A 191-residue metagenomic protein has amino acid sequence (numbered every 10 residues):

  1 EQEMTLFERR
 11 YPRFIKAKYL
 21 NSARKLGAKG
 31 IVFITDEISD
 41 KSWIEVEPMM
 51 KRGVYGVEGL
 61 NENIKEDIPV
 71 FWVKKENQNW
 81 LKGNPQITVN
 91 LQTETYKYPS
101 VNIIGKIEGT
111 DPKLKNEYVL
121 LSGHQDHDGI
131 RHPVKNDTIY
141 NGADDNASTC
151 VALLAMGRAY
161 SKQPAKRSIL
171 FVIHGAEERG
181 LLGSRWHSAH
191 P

Functional and structural regions predicted by a protein language model:
E1-L60: Extracellular/luminal Protease-associated
Q2-L6, K41-V46, K115-Y118, I130-K135 (+1 more regions): Short, solvent-exposed loop/turn and secondary-structure capping segments
R13-N21, K25-L26, N90, V101-I107 (+1 more regions): Short alpha-helical segments and helix-capping/turn motifs at coil-helix boundaries
I15, P99-N102, G129, K135-P191: Acidic/histidine-rich catalytic neighborhood of metal-dependent amide-processing enzymes
R24-K29, F33-D36, G83, A155-A165 (+1 more regions): Sec-exported extracytoplasmic/periplasmic mature domains
I34, S122-H124, V172-G175: Generic beta-strand/beta-sheet core signal
G56-G142, R158, K162, K166: Soluble metallo-hydrolase cores and metallopeptidase-like ectodomains found primarily in the secretory/periplasmic
